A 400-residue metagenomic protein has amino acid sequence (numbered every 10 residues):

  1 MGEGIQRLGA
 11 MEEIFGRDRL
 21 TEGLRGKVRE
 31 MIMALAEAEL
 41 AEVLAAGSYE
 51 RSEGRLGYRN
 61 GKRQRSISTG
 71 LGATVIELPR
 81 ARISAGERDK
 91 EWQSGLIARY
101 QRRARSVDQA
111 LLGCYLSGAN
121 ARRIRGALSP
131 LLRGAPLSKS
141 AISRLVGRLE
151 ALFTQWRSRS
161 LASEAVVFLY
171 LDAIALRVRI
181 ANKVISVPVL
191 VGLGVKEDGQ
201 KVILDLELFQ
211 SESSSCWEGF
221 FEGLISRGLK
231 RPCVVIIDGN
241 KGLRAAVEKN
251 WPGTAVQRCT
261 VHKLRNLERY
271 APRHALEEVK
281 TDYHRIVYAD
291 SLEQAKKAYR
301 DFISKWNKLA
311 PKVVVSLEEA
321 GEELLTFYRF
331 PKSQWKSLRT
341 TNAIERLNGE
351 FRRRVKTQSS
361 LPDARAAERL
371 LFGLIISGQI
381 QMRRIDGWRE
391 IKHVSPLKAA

Functional and structural regions predicted by a protein language model:
M1-M11, F15, R19, E42 (+3 more regions): Acidic/histidine-rich catalytic cores and adjacent linkers of DNA breakage/strand-transfer/modification proteins
M1-N120, R125-A151, Q155-A165: Short, flexible loop/hinge motifs at secondary-structure junctions
A34, A38, Q109, R122-G126 (+14 more regions): Solvent-exposed alpha-helical segments within well-ordered globular domains of core cellular machineries
A36, L40, L71, I83 (+14 more regions): Mobile genetic element proteins and their domesticated derivatives, centered on retroelements and DNA transposons
A38, E42-A46, C114-S117, P130-L131 (+13 more regions): Conserved, well-folded catalytic cores of nucleic-acid-processing and energy-transducing macromolecular machines
R59-K62, P79-Y100, R133-I237, K241 (+4 more regions): RNase H-like nuclease fold core
V234-K241, A246-D282: Conserved beta-strand -> loop -> alpha-helix junction used to position metal-binding or nucleic-acid-contacting
